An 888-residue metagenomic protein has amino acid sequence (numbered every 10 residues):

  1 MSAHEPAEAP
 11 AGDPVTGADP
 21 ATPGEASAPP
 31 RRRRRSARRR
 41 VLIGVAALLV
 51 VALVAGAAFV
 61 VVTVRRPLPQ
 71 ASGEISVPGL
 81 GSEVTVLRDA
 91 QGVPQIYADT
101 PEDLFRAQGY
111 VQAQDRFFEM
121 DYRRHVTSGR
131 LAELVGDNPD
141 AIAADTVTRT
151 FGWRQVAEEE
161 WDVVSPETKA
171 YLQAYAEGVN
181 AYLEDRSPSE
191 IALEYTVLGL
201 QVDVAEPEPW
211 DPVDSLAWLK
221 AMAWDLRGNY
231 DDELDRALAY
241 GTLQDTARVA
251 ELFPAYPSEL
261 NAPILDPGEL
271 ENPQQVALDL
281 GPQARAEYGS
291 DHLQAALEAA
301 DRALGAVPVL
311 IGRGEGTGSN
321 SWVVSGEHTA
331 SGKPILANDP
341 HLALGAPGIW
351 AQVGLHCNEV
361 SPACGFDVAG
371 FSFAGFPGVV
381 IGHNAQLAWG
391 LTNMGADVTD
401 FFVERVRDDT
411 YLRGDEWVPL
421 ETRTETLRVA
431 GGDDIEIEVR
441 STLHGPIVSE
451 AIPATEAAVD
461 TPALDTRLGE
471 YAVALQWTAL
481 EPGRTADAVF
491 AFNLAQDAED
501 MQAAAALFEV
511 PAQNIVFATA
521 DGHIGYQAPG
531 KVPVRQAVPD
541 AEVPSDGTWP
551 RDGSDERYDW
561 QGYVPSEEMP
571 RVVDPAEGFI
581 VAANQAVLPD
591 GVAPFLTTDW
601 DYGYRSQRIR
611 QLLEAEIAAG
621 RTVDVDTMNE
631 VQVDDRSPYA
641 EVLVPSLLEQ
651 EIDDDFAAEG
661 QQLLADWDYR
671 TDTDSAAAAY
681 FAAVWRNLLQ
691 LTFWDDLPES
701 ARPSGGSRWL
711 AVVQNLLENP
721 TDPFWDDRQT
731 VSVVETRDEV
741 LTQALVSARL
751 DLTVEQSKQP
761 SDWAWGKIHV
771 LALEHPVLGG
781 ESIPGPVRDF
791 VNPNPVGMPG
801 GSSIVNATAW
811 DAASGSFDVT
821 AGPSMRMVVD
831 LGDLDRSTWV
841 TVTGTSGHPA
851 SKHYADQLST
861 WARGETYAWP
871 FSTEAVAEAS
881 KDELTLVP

Functional and structural regions predicted by a protein language model:
M1-R39: Terminal targeting segments of Actinobacterial cell-envelope proteins
G24, V51-A52, F59-I335, P340 (+3 more regions): Substrate-recognition/specificity elements adjacent to catalytic centers across diverse enzyme folds
R32-L53: N-terminal Sec-pathway targeting helices
D103-G136, G390-E438, D555-Y602, E616 (+1 more regions): Gly/Pro-rich active-site capping loops and adjacent beta-alpha segments that organize cofactor/substrate pockets
L104-Q108, T146-V147, R154-A170, Q476 (+6 more regions): Second-shell loop/turn segments in exported
L355-L387, L391-G553, P570-R571: Glycine- and hydrophobic-rich flexible loops that cap the catalytic core of alpha/beta enzyme folds
V448, V510-E616, R670-T673, V684-F693 (+3 more regions): Hydrophobic alpha-helical segments
F595-A657, Q743-P888: Terminal end segments
